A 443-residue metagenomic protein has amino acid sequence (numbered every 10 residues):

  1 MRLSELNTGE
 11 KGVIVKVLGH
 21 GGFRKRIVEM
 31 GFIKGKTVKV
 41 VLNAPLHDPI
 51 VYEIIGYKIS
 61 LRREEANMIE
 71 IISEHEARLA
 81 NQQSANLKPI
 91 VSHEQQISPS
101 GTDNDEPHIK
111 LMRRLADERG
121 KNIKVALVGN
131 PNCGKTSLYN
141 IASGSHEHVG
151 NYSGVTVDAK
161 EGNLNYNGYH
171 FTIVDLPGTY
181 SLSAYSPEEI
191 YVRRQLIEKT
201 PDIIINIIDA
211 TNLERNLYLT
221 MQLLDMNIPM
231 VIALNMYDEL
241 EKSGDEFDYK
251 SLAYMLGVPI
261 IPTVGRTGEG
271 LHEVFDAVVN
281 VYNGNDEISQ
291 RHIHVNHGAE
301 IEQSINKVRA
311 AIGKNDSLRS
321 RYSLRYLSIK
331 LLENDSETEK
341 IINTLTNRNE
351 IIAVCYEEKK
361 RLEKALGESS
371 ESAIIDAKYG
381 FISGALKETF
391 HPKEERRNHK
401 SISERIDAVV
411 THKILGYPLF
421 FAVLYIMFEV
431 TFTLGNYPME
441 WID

Functional and structural regions predicted by a protein language model:
G22-R26, P45-L46: Short alpha-helix capping/helix-loop boundary micro-motifs
I97-S181: Conserved G1/Walker A P-loop phosphate-binding module
L111-L115, N122, V192, P392-A408: Cytosolic juxtamembrane amphipathic/interface segments immediately preceding and feeding into a transmembrane helix
L164-N167, Y191-I260: Conserved C-terminal guanine-recognition region of P-loop GTPase G domains, centered on the G4
V231, E241-E394: Alpha-helical transmembrane helix bundles of large polytopic membrane transport and channel proteins
L419-E429: Hydrophobic core segments of alpha-helical transmembrane domains in multi-pass membrane transport and ion-translocation
V430-D443: Interfacial/capping segments of alpha-helical transmembrane domains
